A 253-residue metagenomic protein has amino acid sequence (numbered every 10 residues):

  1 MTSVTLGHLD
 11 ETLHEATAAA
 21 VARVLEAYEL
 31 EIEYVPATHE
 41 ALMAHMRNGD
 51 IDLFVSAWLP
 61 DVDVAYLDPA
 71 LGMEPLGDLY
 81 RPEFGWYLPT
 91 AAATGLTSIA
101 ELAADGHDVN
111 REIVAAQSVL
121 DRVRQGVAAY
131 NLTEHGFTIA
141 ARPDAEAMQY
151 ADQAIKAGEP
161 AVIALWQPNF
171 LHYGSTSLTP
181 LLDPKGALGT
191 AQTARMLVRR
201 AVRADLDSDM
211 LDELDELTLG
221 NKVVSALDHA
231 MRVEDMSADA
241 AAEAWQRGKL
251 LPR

Functional and structural regions predicted by a protein language model:
M1-H14, L30-V35, N110-V114, L214: Short, well-ordered beta-strand elements
D10-T12, E33-R47, T138-Y150: Short helix-initiation/N-cap motifs at beta->coil->alpha
T12, E134, D144-K156, A164 (+3 more regions): An extracytoplasmic/periplasmic, membrane-proximal ligand-sensing/linker region
A20-Y28, G106-A140, A244-R247: Ligand-binding cleft/hinge of the Venus flytrap
V55-P69, Q153-T179: A ligand-binding cleft/hinge motif common to bilobed small-molecule-binding domains
G72-L120: A conserved helix-loop-strand patch within extracytoplasmic ligand-binding domains of the periplasmic binding
G72-L79, A164, Y173-T190: Short beta-strand->loop
F84-T94, Q192-L206: A bilobed periplasmic-binding-protein/Venus flytrap-type ligand-binding module shared by bacterial periplasmic
